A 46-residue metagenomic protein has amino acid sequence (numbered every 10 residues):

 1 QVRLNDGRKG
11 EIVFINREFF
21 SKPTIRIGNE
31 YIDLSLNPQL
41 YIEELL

Functional and structural regions predicted by a protein language model:
Q1-L46: Terminal helices and disordered tails flanking the catalytic cores of nucleotide-processing hydrolases
